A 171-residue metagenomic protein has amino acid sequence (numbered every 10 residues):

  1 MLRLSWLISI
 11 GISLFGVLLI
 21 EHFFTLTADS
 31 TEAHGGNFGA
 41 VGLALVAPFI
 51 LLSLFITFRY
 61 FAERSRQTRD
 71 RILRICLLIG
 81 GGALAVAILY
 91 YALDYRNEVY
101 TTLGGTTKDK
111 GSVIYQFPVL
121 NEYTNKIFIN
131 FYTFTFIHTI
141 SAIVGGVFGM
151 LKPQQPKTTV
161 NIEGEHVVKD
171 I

Functional and structural regions predicted by a protein language model:
M1-I50: Transmembrane alpha-helical insertion/packing segments
M1-L2, T31-H34, F61-R74: Membrane-interface helix-boundary motifs at transmembrane edges
S13-L14, R74-Y100: Hydrophobic alpha-helical membrane-insertion segments
S13-L18, F49-S53, A83-I88, T139-G146: Helical transmembrane-bundle signal
A44-R66: Canonical alpha-helical transmembrane segments
A47, Y115-S141: Hydrophobic alpha-helical transmembrane segments
Y60-T68, E98-Y100, F134-I171: Cytosolic juxtamembrane helix at the C-terminal end of the final transmembrane segment
V99-L120: Membrane-interfacial helical/loop segments at transmembrane boundaries in membrane proteins
